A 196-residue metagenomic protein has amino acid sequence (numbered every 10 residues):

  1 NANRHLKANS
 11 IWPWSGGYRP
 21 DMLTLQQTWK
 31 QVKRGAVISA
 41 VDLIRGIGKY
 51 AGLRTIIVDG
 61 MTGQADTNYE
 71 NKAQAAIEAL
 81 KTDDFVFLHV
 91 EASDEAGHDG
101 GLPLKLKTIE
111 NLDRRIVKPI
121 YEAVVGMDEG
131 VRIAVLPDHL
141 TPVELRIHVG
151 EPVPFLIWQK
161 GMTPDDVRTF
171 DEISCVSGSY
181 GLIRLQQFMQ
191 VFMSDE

Functional and structural regions predicted by a protein language model:
N1-E196: Feature captures the catalytic ectodomains and active-site-proximal regions of enzymes that hydrolyze or transfer
